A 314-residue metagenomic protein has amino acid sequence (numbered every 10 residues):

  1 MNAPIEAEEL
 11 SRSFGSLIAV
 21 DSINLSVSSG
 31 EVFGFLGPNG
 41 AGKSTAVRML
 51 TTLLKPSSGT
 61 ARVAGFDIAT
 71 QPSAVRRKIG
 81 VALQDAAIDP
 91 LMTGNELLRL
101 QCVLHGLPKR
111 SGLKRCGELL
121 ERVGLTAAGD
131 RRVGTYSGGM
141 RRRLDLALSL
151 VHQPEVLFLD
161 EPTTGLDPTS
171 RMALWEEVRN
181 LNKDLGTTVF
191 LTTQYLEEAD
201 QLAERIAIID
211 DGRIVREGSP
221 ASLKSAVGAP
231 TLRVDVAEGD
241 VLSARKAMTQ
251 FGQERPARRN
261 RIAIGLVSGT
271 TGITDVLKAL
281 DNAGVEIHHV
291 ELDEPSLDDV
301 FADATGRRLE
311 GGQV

Functional and structural regions predicted by a protein language model:
G59-D67, V75: Conserved ABC transporter NBD signature motif
R99, V103, R110-A128: Conserved ABC ATPase "signature" region
R132-Y136: Conserved ABC ATPase signature
Q153: Conserved catalytic motifs of ABC-family nucleotide-binding domains
L157-D160: Catalytic Walker B motif of ABC-type/P-loop ATPase nucleotide-binding domains
E176-V267: ABC transporter nucleotide-binding domain
